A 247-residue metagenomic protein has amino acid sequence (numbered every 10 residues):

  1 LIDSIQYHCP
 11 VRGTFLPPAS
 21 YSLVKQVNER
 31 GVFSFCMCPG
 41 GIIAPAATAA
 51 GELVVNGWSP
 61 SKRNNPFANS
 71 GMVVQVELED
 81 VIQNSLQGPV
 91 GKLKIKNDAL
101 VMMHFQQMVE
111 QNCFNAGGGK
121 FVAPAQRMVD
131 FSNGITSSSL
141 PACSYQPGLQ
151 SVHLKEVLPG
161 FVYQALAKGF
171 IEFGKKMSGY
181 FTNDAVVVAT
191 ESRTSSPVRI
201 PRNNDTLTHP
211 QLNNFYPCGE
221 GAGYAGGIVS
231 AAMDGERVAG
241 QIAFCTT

Functional and structural regions predicted by a protein language model:
L1-T247: Residues forming the flavin
